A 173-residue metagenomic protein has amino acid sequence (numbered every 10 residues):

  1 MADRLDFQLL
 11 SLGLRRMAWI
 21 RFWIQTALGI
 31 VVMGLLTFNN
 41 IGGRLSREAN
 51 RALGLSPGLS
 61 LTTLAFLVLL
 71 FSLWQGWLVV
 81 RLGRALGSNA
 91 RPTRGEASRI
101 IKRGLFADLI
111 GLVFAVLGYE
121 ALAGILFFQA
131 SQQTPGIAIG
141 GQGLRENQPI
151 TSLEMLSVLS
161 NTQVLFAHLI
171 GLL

Functional and structural regions predicted by a protein language model:
M1-G42, A52: Cytosolic-side membrane-entry/anchor segment at the start of a transmembrane helix
L9-T26, S56-L61, I101-A115: Alpha-helical transmembrane segments and their helix-start/interface "positive-inside/aromatic belt" motifs in integral
V31-L35, I110-Q133: Alpha-helical transmembrane segments and their membrane-interface junctions in multi-pass membrane proteins
R51, L55-V80, L173: Hydrophobic alpha-helical membrane-embedded segments
L73-R94: Membrane-helix interface/capping segments
S88-L105, Y119: Solvent-exposed, non-transmembrane helices and loops of integral membrane proteins
A130-S160: Short, membrane-exposed interhelical loops at transmembrane-helix boundaries
V158-L173: Alpha-helical membrane-embedded segments
